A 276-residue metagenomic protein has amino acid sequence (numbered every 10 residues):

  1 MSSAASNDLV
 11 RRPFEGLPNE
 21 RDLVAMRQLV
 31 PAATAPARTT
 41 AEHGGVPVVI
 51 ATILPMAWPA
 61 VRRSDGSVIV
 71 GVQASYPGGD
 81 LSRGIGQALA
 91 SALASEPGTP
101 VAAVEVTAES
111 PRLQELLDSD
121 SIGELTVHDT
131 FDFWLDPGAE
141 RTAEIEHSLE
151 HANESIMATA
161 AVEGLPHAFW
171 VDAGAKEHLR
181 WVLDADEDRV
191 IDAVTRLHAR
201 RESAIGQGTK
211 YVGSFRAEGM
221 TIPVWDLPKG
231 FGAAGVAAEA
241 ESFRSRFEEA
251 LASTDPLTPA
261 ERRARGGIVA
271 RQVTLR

Functional and structural regions predicted by a protein language model:
M1-F133: N-terminal membrane-targeting/anchoring modules of bacterial envelope and secretion proteins
A41, W170-V171, G213-A217: Short acidic-hydrophobic surface loop/beta-edge motif
P55-A60, H167-F169, K210-G213: Catalytic micro-motifs at enzyme active sites that drive phosphoryl/nucleotidyl and oxygen chemistry
V72-A74, W181-A185, W225-K229: Short beta-strand-to-loop capping motifs
P100-A173: Surface-exposed beta-loop interaction hotspot
A173-D192: A short acidic-to-branched-hydrophobic micro-motif
V194-S214: Short acidic, Pro/Gly- and aromatic-enriched capping/linker segments at domain boundaries
G208-T209, G213-R276: Alpha-helical oligomerization segments
